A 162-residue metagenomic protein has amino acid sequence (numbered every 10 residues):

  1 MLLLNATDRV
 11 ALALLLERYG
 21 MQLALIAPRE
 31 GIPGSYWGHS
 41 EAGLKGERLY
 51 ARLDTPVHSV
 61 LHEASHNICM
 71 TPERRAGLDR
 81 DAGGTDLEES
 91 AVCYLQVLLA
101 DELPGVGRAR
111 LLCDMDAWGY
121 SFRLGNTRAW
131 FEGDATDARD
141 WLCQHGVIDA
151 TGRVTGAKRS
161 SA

Functional and structural regions predicted by a protein language model:
M1-G43, Y50-D54, L98, E102-L103: Auxiliary, metal-adjacent structural segments of Zn-dependent hydrolase domains
G34, H39, I68-L98, C113: Post-HEXXH active-site segment of zinc metalloproteases
L44-E47, A64: Active-site-flanking structural segment that lines cofactor/substrate pockets
L49-V57, G84, E88: Secondary-structure capping and boundary motifs in well-ordered enzyme cores
H58-T71: Active-site recognition of the HExxH zinc-binding catalytic motif
L103-A162: Long, well-structured alpha-helical subdomains associated with metal-dependent extracellular/ecto-lumenal hydrolases
